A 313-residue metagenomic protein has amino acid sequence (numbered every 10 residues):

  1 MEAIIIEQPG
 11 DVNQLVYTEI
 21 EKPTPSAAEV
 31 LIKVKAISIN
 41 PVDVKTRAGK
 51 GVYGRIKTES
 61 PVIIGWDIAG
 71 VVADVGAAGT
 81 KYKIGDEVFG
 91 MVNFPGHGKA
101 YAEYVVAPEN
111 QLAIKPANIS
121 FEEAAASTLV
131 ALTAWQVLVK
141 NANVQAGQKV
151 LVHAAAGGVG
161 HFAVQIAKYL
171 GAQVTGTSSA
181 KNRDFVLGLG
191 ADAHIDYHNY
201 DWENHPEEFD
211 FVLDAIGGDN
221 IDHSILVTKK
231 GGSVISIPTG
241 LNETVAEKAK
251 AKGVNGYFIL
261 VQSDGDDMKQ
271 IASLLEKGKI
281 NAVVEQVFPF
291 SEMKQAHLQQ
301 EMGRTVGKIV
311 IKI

Functional and structural regions predicted by a protein language model:
E21-S38, G51-F94: Glycine-rich beta-strand-centered segment in the early N-terminal region that forms part of a ligand/cofactor-binding
G76-A78, G176-F185, G218-I221, T239-L241: Short glycine/proline-centered loop/turn elements that form peptide/ligand docking sites
K81, M91-A154: NAD(P)H dinucleotide-binding glycine-rich loop of Rossmann-like/cofactor-binding domains, especially the beta1-alpha1
H97, I216-I280, I313: Glycine-rich phosphate-binding loop and adjacent beta-alpha segment of Rossmann(oid) nucleotide-cofactor-binding
A125-D196: Mid-domain Rossmann-like dinucleotide-binding core that forms the NAD(H)/NADP(H) cofactor-binding site
N204-F211: A short acidic, Gly/Pro-enriched loop at the edge of an enzyme's catalytic core that lines a small-molecule cofactor
G265-I313: C-terminal hydrophobic helical "lid"/dimerization subdomain of Rossmann-like NAD(P)H-dependent oxidoreductases
